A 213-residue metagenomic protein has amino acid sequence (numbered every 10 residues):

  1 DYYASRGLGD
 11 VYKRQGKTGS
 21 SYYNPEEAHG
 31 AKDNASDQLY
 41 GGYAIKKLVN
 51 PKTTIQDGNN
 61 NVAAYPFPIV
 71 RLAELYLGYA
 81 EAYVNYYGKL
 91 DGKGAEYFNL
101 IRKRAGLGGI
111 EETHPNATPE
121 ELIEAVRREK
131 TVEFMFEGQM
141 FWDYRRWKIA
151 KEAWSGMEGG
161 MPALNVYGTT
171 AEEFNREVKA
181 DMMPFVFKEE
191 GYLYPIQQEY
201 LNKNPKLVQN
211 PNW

Functional and structural regions predicted by a protein language model:
D1-Y12: Single conserved hydrophobic/aromatic residue that forms the stacking wall/gate of nucleotide- or nucleobase-binding
A4, L90-K93, T118: Short acidic-hydrophobic sequence patches enriched in Asp/Glu that either
G9, P66-I101, I123-E133: Extended, hydrophobic/aromatic-rich amphipathic alpha-helical segments that build helical scaffolds
K13-G16, E27: Catalytic nucleotidyl-transfer cores of nucleotide-processing enzymes
G19: Aromatic-rich beta-strand patches that line glycan-recognition/binding surfaces of extracellular proteins
Y22-Y23, E27-R71, Q209-N212: Active-site beta-strand/loop architecture of penicillin-binding DD-peptidases
N59-I69, R102, I110-W213: Long, intrinsically disordered, low-complexity segments
